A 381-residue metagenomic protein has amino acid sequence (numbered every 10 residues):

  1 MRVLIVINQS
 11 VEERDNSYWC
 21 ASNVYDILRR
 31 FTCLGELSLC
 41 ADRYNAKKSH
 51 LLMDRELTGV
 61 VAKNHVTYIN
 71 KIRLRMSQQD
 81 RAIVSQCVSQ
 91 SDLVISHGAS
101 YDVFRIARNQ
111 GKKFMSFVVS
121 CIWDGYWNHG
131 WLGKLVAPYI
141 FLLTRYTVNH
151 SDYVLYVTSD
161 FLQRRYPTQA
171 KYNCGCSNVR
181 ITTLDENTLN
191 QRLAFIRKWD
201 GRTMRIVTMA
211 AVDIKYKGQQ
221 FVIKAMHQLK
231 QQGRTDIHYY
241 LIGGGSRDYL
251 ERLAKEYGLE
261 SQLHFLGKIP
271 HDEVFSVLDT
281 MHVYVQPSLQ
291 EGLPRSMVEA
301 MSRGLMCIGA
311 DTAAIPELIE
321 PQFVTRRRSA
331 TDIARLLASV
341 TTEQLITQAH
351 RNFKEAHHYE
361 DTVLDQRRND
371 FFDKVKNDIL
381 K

Functional and structural regions predicted by a protein language model:
L4, F195-K217, I223-M226: Conserved donor-binding/catalytic core segment of Leloir-type glycosyltransferases
V88, K268-I269, S276-M281: Short alpha-helical donor nucleotide-sugar binding micro-motif in glycosyltransferases
F141-L193: A short, active-site helix/loop in glycosyltransferases that binds the activated sugar's phosphate group
M209-I214, H238-E251, G267: Glycosyltransferase donor-sugar binding loop
E251-I269: Nucleotide-activated donor-binding/catalytic signature segment of Leloir-type glycosyltransferases, i.e., the conserved
P287-L289: Aromatic "clamp/platform" in nucleotide-sugar-dependent glycosyltransferases that forms part of the donor/acceptor
M297, L305-G309: Short hydrophobic beta-strand element within catalytic cores of glycosyltransferases and related nucleotide-activated
Q322-T331, A338-E343: Conserved acidic donor-binding segment of nucleotide-sugar-dependent glycosyltransferases
